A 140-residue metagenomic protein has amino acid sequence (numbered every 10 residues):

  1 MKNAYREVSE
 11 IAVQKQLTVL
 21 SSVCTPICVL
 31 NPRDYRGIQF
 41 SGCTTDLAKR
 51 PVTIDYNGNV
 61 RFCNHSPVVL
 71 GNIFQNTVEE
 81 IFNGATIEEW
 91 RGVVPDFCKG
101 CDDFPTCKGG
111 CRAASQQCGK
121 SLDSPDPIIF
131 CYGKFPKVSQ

Functional and structural regions predicted by a protein language model:
M1-D34, N59-G109, Q117: C-terminal accessory region of radical SAM enzymes
R33-C43: Short, basic/aromatic recognition patches
T45-K49: Short, small/polar residue-rich loop motifs at catalytic or cofactor-binding pockets
D55: Short, acidic, Ser/Thr-enriched surface-loop or helix-capping motifs
P67-L70, F104-V138: Iron-sulfur (Fe-S) cluster-binding segments and ferredoxin-like electron-carrier domains, especially [2Fe-2S]
